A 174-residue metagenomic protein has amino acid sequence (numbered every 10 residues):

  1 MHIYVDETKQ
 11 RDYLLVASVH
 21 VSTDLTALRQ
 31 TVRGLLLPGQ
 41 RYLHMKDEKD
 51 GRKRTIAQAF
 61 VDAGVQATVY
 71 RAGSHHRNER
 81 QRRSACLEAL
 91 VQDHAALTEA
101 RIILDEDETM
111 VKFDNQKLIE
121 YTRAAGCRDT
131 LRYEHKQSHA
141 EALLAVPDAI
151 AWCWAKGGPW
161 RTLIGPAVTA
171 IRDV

Functional and structural regions predicted by a protein language model:
M1-V174: Phosphate-ester processing/binding pockets and catalytic centers
